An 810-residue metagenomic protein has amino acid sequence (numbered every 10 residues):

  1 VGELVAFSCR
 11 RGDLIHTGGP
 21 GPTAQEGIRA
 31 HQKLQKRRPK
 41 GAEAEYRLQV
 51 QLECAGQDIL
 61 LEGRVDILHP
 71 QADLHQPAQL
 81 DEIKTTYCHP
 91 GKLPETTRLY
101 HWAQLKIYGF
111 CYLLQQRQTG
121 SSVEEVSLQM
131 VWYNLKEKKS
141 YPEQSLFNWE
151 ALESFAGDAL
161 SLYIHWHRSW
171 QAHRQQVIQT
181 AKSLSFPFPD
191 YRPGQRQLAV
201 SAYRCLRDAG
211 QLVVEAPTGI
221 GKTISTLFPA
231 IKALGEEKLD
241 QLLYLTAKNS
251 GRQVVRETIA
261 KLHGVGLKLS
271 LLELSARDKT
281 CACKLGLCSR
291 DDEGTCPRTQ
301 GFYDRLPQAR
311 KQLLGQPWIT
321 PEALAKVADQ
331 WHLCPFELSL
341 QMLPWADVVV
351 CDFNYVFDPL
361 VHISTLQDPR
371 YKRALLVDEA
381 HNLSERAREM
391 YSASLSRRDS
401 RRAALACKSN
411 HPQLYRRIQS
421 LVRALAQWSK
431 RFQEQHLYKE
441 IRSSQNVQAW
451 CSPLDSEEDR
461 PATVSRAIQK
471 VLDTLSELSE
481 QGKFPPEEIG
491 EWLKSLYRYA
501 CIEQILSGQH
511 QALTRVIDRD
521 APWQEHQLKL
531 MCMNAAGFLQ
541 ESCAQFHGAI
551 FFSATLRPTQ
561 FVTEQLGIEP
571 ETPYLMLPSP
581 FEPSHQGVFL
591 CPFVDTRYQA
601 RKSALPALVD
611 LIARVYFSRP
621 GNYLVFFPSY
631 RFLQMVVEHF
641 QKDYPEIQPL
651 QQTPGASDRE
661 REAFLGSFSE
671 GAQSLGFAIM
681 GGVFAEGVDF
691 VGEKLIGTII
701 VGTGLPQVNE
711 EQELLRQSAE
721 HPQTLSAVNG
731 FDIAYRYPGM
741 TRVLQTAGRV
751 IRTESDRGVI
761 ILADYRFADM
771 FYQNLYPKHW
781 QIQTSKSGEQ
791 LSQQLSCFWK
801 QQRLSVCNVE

Functional and structural regions predicted by a protein language model:
V1-Q71: Metal-dependent nuclease catalytic cores that hydrolyze phosphodiester bonds in DNA/RNA, characterized by
V50-E153: Mg2+/Mn2+-dependent nuclease catalytic core
A172-E215: Conserved pre-motif I regulatory segment
I178-A181, S185, K238-V349, F357 (+5 more regions): A substrate-engagement module of RecA-like helicase motors
R207-P229: Walker A/P-loop
T226, W331-V348, F353-L472, A554-I568 (+1 more regions): Signature of the SF2 helicase/ATPase Hel1-core->accessory helical subdomain module
L324-V349, L360-L366, V471-D595, S603-A604 (+2 more regions): A contiguous, basic/glycine-rich beta-loop/short-helix subdomain that forms a polymer-engagement track
P592-S603, P654-F767: Conserved RecA-like P-loop NTPase helicase motor core
